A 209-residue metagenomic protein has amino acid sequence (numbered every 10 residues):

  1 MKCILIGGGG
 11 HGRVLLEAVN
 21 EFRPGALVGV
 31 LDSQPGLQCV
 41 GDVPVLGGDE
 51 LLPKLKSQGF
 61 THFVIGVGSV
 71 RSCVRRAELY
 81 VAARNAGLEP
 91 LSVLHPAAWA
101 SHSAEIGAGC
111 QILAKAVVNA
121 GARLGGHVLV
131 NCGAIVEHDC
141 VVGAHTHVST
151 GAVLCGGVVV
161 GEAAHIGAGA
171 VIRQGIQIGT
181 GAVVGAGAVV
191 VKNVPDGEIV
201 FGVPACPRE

Functional and structural regions predicted by a protein language model:
M1-V43, P53-L55: Hydrophobic, well-ordered beta-alpha structural blocks that scaffold small-molecule cofactor pockets
G8, D32-S33, G68, H95 (+1 more regions): Cofactor-binding loop segments of dinucleotide-utilizing enzymes, especially the Rossmann-like FAD- and NAD(P)+-binding
R13-E17, V74, K192: Alpha-helical elements of the RecA-like P-loop NTPase motor core of helicases
E17, P53-S57, E78-V81, N85 (+5 more regions): Replace "anionic and nucleotidyl ligands
F22-P24, R84-L88, K192: Short helix-capping segments at alpha-helix termini
V28, T61, E162: Conserved acidic residues
L37-H95, W99: Phosphate-bearing ligand-interacting subdomains that bind or position ATP/ADP/UDP/GDP/NAD(P) or nucleotide-linked
S92-R208: Structural signal for interior beta-strand "rungs" in well-ordered beta-sheet cores of soluble enzyme domains
